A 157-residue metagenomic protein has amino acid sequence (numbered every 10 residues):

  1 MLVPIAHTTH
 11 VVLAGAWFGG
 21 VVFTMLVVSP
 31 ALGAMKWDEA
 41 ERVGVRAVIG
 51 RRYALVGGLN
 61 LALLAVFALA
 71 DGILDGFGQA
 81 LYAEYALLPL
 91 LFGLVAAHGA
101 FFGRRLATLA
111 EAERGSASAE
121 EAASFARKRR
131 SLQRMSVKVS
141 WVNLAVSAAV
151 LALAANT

Functional and structural regions predicted by a protein language model:
M1-T157: Polytopic transmembrane helical bundles with strong interfacial aromatic enrichment
